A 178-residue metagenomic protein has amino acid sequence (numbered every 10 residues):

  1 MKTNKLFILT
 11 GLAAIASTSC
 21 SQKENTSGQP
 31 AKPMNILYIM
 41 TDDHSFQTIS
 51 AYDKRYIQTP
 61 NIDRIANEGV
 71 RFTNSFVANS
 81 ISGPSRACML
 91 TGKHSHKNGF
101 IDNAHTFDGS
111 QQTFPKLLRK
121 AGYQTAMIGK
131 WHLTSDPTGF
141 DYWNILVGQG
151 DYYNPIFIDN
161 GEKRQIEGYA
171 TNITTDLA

Functional and structural regions predicted by a protein language model:
K2-A13, C20-A178: Formylglycine-dependent sulfatase
